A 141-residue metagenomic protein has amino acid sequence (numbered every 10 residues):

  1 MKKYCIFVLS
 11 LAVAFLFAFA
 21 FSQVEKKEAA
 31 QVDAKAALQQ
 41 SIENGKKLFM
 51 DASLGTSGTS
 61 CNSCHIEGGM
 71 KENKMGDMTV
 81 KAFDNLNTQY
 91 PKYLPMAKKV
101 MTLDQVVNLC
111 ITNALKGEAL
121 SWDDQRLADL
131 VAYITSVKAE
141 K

Functional and structural regions predicted by a protein language model:
M1-A36, K141: N-terminal export/targeting leaders of redox proteins
V24-G55: Electrostatic cytochrome c docking/interface patches
Q31-A34, Q89-M96, K116-E118: Second-shell loop/turn segments in exported
A36-Q39, D51, A97-M101, L120-Q125: Soluble non-cytosolic domains of exported or imported proteins
K47-M50, L54-E67, Q105-L109, A128-A132: C-type cytochrome heme c attachment motif
F49-A52, Y90, I111-E118: Short amphipathic alpha-helical interaction patches enriched in hydrophobic/aromatic residues with interspersed Lys/Arg
S57, N62-L103: Gly/Gly-Pro-rich "capping" loops immediately C-terminal to redox-active cysteine motifs in periplasmic/lumenal
D104-K141: C-terminal capping alpha-helices of c-type cytochrome domains
